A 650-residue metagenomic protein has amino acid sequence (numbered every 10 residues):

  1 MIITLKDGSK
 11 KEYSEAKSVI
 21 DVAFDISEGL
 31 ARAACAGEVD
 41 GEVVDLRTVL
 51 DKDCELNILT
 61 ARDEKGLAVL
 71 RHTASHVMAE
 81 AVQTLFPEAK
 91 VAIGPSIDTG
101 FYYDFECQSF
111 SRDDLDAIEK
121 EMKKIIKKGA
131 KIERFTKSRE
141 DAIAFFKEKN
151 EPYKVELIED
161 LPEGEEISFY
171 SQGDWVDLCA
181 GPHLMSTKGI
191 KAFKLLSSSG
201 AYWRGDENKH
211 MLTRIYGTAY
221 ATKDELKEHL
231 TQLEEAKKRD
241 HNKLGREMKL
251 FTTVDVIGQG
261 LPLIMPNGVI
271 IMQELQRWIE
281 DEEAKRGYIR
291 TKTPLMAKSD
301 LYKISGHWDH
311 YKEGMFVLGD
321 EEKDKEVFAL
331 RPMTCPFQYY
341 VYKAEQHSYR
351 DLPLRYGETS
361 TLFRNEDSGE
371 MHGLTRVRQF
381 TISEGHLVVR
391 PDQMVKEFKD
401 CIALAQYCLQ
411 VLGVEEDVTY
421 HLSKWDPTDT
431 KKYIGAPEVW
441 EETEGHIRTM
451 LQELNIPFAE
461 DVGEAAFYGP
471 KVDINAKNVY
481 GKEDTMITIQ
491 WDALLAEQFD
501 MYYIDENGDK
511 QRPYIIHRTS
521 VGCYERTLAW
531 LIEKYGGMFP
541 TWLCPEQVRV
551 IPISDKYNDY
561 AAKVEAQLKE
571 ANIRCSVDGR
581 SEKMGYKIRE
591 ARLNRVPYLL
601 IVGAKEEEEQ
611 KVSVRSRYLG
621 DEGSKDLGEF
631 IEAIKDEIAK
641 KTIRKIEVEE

Functional and structural regions predicted by a protein language model:
M1-K90, I97-E650: NTP/phosphate- and nucleic-acid-binding module
